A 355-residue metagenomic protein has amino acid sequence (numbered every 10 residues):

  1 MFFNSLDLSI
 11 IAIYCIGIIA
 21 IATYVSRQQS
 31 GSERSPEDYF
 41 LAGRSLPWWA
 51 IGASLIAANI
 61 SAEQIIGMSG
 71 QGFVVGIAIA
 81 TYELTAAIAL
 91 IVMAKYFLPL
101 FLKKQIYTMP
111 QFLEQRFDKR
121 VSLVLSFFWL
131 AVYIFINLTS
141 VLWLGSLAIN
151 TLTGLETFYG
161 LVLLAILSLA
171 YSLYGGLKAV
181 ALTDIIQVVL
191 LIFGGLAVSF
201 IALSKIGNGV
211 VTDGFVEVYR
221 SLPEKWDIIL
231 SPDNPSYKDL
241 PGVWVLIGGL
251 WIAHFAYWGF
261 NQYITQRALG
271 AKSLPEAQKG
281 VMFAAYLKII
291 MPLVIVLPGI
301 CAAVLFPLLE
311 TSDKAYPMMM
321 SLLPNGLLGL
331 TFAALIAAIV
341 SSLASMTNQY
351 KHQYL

Functional and structural regions predicted by a protein language model:
M1-I65, S172-G175, G194, G280: Membrane-interface "cap" regions at the ends of multi-pass membrane proteins
F2-F3, L41-R44, A50, G67-I79 (+2 more regions): Loop-to-helix junctions at membrane interfaces in multi-pass transport proteins
F3-G17, Y82-I91, P241-I252, A333-A334: Alpha-helical transmembrane segments
Y14-G17, I21, V25, V92 (+6 more regions): Alpha-helical membrane-inserting segments
Y24, M68-G70, V74-Y174, Y263-L355: Helix-loop-helix junctions that connect adjacent transmembrane helices in secondary transporters/permeases, recognized
S61-A62, L138, H254, W258: Transmembrane alpha-helical core positions of polytopic small-molecule transporters
Q105, I185-I186, I192-F193: Membrane-embedded transport cores of multi-pass solute transporters
